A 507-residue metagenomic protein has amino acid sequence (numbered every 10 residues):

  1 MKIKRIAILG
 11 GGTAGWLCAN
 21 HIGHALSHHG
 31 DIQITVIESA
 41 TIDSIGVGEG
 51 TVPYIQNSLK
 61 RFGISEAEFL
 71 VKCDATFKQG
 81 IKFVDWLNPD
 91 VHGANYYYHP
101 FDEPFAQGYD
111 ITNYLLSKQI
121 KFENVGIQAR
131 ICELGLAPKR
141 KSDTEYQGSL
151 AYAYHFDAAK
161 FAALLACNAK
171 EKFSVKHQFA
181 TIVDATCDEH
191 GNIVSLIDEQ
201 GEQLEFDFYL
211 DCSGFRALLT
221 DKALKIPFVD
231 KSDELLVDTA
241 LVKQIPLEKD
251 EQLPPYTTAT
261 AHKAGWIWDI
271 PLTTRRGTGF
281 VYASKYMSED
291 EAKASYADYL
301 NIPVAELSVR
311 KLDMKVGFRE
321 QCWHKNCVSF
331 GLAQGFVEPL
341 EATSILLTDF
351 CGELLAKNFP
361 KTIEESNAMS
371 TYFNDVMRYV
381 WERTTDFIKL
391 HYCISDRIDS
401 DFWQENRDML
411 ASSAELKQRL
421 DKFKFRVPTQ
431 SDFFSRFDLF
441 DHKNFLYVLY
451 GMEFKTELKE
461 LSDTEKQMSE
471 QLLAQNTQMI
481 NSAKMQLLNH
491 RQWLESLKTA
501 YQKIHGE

Functional and structural regions predicted by a protein language model:
K4-G30: N-terminal Rossmann-like FAD-binding beta1-loop-alpha1 element of flavoenzymes
G23-V47: Glycine-rich FAD pyrophosphate-binding loop
D43-L134: Dinucleotide-binding Rossmann-like beta1-alpha1 core, especially the glycine-rich loop that anchors the ADP
H92-L164, N168-K172, F179, C212 (+5 more regions): Low-complexity, highly charged intrinsically disordered N-terminal segments that act as targeting/localization
Y146-A292, G352: Predominantly flavin-linked oxidoreductase catalytic cores and closely associated redox partners
A261-D313, G335-L346, N358, S366: Conserved FAD/dinucleotide-binding core of flavoprotein oxidoreductases
C322-L340: Short FAD-binding loop at a beta-strand-to-alpha-helix junction that anchors the flavin cofactor in diverse
K357-E507: Long, low-complexity C-terminal extensions of enzymes
